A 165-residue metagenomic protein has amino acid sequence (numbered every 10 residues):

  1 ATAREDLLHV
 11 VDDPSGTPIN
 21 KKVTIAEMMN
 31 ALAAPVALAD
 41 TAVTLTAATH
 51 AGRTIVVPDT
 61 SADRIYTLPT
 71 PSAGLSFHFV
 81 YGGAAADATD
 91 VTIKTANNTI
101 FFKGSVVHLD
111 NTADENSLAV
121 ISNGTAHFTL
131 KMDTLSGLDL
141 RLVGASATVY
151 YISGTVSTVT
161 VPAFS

Functional and structural regions predicted by a protein language model:
R4, D13-S15, M28-S117, R141-S165: Exposed extracellular interaction/assembly regions and N-terminal maturation sites
L8-V10: Small-residue hinge/turn detector
E115-L138: Structured beta-strand segments within beta-sheet-rich domains
